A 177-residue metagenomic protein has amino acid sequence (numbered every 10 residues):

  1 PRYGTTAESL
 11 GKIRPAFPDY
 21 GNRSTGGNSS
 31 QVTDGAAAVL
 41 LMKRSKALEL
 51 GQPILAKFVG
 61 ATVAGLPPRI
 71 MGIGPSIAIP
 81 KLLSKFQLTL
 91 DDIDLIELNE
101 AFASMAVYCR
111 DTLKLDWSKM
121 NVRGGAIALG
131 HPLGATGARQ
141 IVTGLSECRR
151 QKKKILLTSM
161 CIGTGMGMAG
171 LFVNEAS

Functional and structural regions predicted by a protein language model:
P1-R44, E49, T112, W117-K119: N-terminal extracellular/periplasmic Venus flytrap/periplasmic-binding protein-like
Y3, A7, R14, T62 (+6 more regions): Structural signal for hydrophobic packing residues in well-ordered secondary-structure cores of soluble enzyme domains
S9, A78-K81, Y108, Q140-T143 (+2 more regions): Alpha-helical scaffold segments in soluble metabolic enzymes
G21, T25-M42, G137-S177: Conserved beta-strand-centric core segments of catalytic alpha/beta enzyme folds
G21-A38, V59-K85, L98-E100, L129-T143: Active-site pocket-shaping loop/turn-to-helix segments
A47-I54, P80-L95, L113-D116: Phosphate/pyrophosphate-binding loops at sites that engage ATP/ADP/AMP, CoA/4′-phosphopantetheine, polyphosphate
Q52-V63, D91-E100, K119-G125, K154-C161: Beta-strand segments within the central parallel beta-sheet cores of soluble alpha/beta enzyme folds
P68-P75, E100-S118, P132-G137, M168-E175: Short glycine/threonine-rich loop-to-helix capping motif typified by GTGT followed within a few residues by an Asp-Pro
